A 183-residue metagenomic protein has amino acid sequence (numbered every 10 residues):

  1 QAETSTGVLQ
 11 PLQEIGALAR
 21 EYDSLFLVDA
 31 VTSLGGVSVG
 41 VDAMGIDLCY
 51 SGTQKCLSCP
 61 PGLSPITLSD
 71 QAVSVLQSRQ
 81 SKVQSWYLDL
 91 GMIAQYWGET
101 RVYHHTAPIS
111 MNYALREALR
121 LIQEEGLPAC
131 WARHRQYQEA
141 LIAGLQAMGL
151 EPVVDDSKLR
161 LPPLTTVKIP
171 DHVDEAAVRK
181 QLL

Functional and structural regions predicted by a protein language model:
Q1-G35, L48, C56: Active-site phosphate-binding strand-loop segment of PLP-dependent enzymes
L9-P11, P61, A177: Generic recognition of short, well-ordered alpha-helical segments
L34-M44: Glycine-rich, charge-decorated loop segments at or immediately adjacent to ligand/cofactor-binding or catalytic sites
D42-Q54: Conserved active-site segment immediately N-terminal to the catalytic lysine that forms the internal aldimine
L48, L63-T67, L164-T166: Conserved hydrophobic/aromatic beta-strand scaffold that supports enzyme active sites
Q54-A143, A147: Active-site C-terminal subdomain of aminotransferase-like
Q146, L150-D156, R160-L183: Conserved C-terminal alpha-helix-loop-beta "cap" of PLP-dependent enzymes that closes/shapes the active-site mouth
